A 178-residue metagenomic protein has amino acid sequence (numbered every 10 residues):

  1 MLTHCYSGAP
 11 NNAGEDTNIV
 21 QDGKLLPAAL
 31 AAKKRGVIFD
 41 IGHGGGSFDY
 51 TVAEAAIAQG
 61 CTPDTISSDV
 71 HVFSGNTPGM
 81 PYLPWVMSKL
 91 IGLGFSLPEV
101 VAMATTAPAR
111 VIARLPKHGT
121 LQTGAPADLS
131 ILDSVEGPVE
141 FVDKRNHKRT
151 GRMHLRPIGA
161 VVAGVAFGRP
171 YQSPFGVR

Functional and structural regions predicted by a protein language model:
M1-T77: Active-site core of metal-dependent hydrolases
H4-S7, G42-G45, D69-V70, M103 (+3 more regions): Fold-independent oxyanion-binding glycine-rich loops and adjacent beta-strand/coil segments at enzyme active sites
A28-R35, V86-S96, L115-G119, D143-G159: Short secondary-structure transition/capping segments
A29, A104-T106, G176: Short linear loop/turn motifs
D49-S134: His/Asp/Glu-enriched, well-ordered alpha-helical/loop segment that forms or immediately abuts the divalent-metal
P126-V177: C-terminal cap of metal-dependent C-N hydrolases
